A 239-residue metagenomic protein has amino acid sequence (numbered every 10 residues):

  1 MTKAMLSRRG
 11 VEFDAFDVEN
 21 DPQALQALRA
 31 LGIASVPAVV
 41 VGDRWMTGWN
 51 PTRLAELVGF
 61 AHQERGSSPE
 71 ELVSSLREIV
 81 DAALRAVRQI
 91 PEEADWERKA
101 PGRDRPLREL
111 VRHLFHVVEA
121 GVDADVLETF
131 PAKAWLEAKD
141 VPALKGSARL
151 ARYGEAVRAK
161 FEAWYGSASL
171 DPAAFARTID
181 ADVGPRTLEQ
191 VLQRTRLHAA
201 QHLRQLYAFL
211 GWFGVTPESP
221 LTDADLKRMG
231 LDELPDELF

Functional and structural regions predicted by a protein language model:
M1-F16: Local sequence-structure signature of Cys/Sec-based thiol-disulfide redox active-site neighborhoods
S7-R9, L31, F60, E64: Chalcogenol-based redox active-site neighborhoods
D14-A34, V58: Thioredoxin-like thiol-disulfide oxidoreductase module
S35-T47: A short, hydrophobic beta-strand/beta-hairpin element that forms part of a small beta-sheet core
T52-S67: Intrinsically disordered, low-complexity Ser/Thr-rich linker and spacer segments in cell-wall-related proteins
S68-P91, R112-A124: Alpha-helical bundle segments that constitute or directly flank the non-heme di-iron/ferroxidase center
L76-V87, V141-I179, R186-Q205, F239: Acidic/histidine-rich alpha-helical segments that form the ligand environment of transition-metal centers
A94-D140, R177-L238: Short, contiguous alpha-helical
